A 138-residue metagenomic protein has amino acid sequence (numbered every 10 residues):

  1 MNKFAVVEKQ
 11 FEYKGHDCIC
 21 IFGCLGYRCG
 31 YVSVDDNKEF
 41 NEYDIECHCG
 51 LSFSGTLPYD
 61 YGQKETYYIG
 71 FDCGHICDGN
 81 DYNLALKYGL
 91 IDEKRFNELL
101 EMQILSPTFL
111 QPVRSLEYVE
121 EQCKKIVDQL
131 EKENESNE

Functional and structural regions predicted by a protein language model:
N2-G50: Amphipathic, interaction-prone secondary-structure segments
K9-E12, N41-E138: Polybasic, proline/glycine-rich intrinsically disordered low-complexity segments
